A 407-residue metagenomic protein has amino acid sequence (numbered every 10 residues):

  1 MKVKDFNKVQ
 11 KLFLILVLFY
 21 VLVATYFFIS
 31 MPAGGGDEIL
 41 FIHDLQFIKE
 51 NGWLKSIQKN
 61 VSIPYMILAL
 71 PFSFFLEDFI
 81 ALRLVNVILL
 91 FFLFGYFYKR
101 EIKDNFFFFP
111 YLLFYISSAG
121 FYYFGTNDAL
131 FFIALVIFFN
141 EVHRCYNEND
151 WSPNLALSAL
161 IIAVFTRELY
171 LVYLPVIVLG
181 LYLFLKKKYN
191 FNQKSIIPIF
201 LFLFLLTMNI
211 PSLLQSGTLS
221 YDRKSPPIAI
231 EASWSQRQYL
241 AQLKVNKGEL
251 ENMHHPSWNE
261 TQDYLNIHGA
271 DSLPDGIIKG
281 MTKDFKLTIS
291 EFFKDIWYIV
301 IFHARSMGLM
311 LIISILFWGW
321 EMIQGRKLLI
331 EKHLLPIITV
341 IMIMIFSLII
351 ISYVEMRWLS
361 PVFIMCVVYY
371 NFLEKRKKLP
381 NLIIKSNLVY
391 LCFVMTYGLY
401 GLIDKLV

Functional and structural regions predicted by a protein language model:
A33-G36, L40-Q46, V172, K194-Y264: Juxtamembrane membrane-water interface segments immediately following transmembrane helices in multi-pass
I39-F47, L54-E77: Short hydrophobic/aromatic helix or loop-helix immediately within or flanking a transmembrane segment in polytopic
K59, I63-M66, F75-F92, M307: Loop-to-helix entry region of an early transmembrane alpha helix in multi-pass inner-membrane enzymes
V61, Y123-F131, E355-M356: Short acidic/glycine- and proline-prone juxtamembrane loop motifs at membrane-interface regions of multi-pass membrane
I80-A81, N86, D275-I350: Membrane-interface anchor segments at the N-terminal boundary of transmembrane helices in multi-pass membrane enzymes
A81, F94-A119, F132-I133, E331-P336: Transmembrane-helix signature of polytopic, membrane-embedded enzymes that assemble or transfer cell-envelope glycans
L84-D104, I137, E141, L316-Q324: Transmembrane-helix motifs of polytopic, lipid-linked glycan transferases
P153-E168, F202-F204: Membrane-interface alpha helices of multi-pass inner-membrane proteins
